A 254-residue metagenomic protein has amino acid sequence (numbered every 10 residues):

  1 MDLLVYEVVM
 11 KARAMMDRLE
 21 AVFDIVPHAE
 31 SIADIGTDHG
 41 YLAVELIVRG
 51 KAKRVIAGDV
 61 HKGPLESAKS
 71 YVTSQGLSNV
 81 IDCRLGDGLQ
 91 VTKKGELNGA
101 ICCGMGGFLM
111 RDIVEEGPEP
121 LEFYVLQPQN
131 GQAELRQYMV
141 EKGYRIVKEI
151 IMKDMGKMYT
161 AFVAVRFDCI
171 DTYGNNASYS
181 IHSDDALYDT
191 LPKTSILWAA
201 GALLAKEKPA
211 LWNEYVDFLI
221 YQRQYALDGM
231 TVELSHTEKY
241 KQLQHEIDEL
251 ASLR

Functional and structural regions predicted by a protein language model:
R13-A29: Conserved alpha-helix/loop element of class I SAM-dependent methyltransferases that forms part of the SAM/SAH-binding
E30-D38: Conserved class I S-adenosyl-L-methionine
G40, V44: Glycine-rich SAM-binding Motif I of class I
V48-R54: Conserved S-adenosyl-L-methionine
I56, V60-H61, G131-Q137, E141-N176: Active-site capping/gating segments
E66-G95: S-adenosyl-L-methionine
L121-A133: Conserved beta-strand signature within the Rossmann-like core of class I S-adenosyl-L-methionine
F167-R254: An accessory alpha-helical subdomain
